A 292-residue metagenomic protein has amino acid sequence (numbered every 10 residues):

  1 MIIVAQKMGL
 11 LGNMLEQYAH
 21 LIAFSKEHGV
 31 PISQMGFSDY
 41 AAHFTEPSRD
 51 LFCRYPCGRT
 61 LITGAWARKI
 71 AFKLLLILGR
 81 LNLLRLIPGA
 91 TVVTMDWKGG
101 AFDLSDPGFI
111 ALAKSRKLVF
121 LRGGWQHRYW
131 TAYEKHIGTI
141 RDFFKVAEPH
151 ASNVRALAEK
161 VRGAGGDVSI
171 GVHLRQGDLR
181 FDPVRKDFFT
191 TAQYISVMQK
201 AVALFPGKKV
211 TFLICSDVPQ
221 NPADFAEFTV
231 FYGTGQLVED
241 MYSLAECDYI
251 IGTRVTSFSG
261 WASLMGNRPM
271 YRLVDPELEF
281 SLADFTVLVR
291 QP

Functional and structural regions predicted by a protein language model:
M1-V4: Extreme N-terminal starter segment of soluble prokaryotic enzymes
Q6-E16: A short, glycine/small-residue-rich beta-strand->loop->alpha-helix junction that serves as a flexible
L11, A192-I195, L204-L282: Donor-binding and catalytic core of enzymes assembling or modifying cell-surface/extracellular glycoconjugates
E16-F24: Short amphipathic alpha-helix
V30-A41: A short beta-strand-loop structural module common to alpha/beta enzyme folds
H43-R54, Q220-T229: Short, aromatic/basic amphipathic alpha-helical patches
T45-L204, K208: Secretory-pathway luminal glycosyltransferase catalytic domains
R59-T60, R185, L278-P292: Leloir-type glycosyltransferase catalytic cores
